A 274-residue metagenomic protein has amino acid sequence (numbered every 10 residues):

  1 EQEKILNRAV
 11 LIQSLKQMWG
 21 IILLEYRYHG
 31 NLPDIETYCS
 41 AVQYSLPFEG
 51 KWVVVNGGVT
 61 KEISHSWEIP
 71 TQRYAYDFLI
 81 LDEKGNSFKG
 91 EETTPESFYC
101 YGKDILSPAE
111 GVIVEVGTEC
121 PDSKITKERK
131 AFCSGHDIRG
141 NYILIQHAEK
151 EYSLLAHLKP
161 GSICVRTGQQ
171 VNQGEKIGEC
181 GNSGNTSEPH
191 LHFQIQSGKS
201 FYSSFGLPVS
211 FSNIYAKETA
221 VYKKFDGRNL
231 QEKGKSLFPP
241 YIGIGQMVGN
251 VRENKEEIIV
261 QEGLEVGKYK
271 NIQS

Functional and structural regions predicted by a protein language model:
E1-I5, Y26-R27, A41, W52 (+1 more regions): N-terminal accessory interaction module
E1-Y28: Cationic-aromatic interfacial patches
W52-V54, I105-E115: Generic structural motif
C100, E110-K159: Zn2+-dependent peptidoglycan hydrolase active-site motif and core
E151-G174: Short histidine-centered loop motifs in beta-beta connectors
N172-G184: Short hydrophobic beta/alpha edge segments that flank linear recognition/processing sites
Q194-S274: Acidic, glycine-rich catalytic/binding loops that coordinate metals and/or anionic ligands
